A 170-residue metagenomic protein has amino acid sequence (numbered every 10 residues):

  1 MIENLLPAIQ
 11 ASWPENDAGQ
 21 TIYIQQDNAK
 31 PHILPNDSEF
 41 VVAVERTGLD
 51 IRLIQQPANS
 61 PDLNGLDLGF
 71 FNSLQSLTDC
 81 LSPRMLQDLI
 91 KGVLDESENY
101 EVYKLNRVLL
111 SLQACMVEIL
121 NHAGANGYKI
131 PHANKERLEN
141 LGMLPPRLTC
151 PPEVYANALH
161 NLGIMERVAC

Functional and structural regions predicted by a protein language model:
M1, I24-D27, V41, N64 (+3 more regions): Mobile genetic element proteins and their domesticated derivatives, centered on retroelements and DNA transposons
M1-Y23: Short, basic/hydrophobic alpha-helical segments
I9-W13, I54-S60, S73-C80: A structural preference for long, well-packed, hydrophobic secondary-structure segments
G19-Q20, Q56, M116: Alpha-helical hydrophobic/aromatic positions enriched in membrane-embedded helices and signal peptides
Q25-N28, A43-G65: RNase H-like polynucleotidyl transferase catalytic core
A29-L34: C-terminal catalytic core of Y-nucleophile DNA break-rejoin enzymes
D37-S38: Distinct, well-ordered alpha-helical segments
L66-C170: C-terminal anion-handling pockets and recognition modules
